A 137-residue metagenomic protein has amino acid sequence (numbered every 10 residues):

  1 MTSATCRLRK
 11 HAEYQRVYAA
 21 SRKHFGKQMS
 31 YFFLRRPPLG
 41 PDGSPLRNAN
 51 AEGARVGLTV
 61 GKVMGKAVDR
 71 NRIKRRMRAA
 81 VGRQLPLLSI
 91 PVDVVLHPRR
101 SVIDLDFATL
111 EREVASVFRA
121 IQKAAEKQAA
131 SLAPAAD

Functional and structural regions predicted by a protein language model:
M1-D137: Positively charged, solvent-exposed patches that mediate nucleic-acid binding
